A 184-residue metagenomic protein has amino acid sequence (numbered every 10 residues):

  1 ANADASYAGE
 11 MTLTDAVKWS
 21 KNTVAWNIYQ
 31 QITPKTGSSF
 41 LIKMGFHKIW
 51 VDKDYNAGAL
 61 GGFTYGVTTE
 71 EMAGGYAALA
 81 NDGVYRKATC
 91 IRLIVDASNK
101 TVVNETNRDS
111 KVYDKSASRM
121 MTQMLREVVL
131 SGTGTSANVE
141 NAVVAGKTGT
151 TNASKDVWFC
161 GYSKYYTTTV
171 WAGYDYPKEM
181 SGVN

Functional and structural regions predicted by a protein language model:
N2-K48, D52-N81, R126-E127: Active-site-adjacent helix/loop patches that line small-molecule binding or acyl-intermediate pockets
D15, G66-N184: A penicillin-recognizing enzyme superfamily signal
